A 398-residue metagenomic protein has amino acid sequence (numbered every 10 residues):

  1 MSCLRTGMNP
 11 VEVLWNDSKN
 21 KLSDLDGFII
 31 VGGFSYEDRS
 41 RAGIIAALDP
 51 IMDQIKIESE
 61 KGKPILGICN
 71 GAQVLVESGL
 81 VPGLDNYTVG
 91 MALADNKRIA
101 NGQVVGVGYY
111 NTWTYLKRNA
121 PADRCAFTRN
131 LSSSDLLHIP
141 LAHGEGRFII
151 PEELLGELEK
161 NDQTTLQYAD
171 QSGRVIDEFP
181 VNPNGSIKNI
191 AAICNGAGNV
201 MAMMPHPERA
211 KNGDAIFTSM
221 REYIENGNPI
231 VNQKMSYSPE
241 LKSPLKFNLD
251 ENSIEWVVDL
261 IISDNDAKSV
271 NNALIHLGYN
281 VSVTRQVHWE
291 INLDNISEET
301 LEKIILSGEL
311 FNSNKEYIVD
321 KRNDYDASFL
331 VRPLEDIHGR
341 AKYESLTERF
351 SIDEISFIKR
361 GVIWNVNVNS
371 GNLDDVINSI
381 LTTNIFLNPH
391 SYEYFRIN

Functional and structural regions predicted by a protein language model:
M1-P82, K97, N101-Y110, V181 (+2 more regions): N-terminal beta1-alpha1 cap of cysteine-dependent amidohydrolase-like domains
S2-R5, L155-E157, E208, T218-S219 (+2 more regions): Short, solvent-exposed amphipathic alpha-helical segments in soluble enzyme and RNA/protein-processing domains
S18, I230-N398: Core nucleic-acid recognition elements
A46, P50, N111, G185-K188 (+7 more regions): Conserved active-site and cofactor/substrate-binding residues in soluble primary-metabolism enzymes
I51-E60, L131, I193, S253 (+1 more regions): Short, hydrophobic/aliphatic alpha-helical segments
I57, M91-N248: Amide-donor transfer/coupling interface in amidating biosynthetic enzymes
Q73-E77, G83-L84, R124-C125, R147-I150: Short, well-ordered, mixed-charge alpha-helical segments that flank or form enzyme active sites
P82-L93: A short alpha->loop->secondary-structure connector
